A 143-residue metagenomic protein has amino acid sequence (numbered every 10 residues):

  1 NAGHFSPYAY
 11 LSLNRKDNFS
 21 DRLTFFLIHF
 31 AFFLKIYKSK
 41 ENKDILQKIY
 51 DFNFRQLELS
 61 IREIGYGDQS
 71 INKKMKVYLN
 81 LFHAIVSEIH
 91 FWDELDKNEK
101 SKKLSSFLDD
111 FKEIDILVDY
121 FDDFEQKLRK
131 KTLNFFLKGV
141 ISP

Functional and structural regions predicted by a protein language model:
N1-P143: Surface/interface-facing alpha-helical segments and adjacent flexible terminal/loop regions used for partner/assembly
